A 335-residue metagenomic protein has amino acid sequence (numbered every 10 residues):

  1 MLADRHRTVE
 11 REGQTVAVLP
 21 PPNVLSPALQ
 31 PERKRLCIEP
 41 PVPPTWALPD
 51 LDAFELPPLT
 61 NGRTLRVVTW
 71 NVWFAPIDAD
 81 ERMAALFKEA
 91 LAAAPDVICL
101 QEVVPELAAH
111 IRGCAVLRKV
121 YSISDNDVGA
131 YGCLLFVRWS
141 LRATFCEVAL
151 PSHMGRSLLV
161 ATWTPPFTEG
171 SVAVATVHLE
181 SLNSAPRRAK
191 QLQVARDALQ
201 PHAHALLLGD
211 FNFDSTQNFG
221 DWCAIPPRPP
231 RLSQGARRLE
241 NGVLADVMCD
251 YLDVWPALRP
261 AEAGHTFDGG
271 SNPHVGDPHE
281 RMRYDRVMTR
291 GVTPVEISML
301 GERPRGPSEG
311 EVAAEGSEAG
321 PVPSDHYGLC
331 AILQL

Functional and structural regions predicted by a protein language model:
L2-E55, C146-E147, H153, Q200-L206 (+1 more regions): Metal-dependent phosphoester-hydrolase catalytic domains
L2-T60, A79, V97-E180, L300: Structured beta-strand-rich core segments of catalytic domains in phosphoester-bond hydrolases
L65-V72, L86-I111, A161, A173-V177 (+5 more regions): Active-site beta-strand/loop signature of hydrolases that rely on acidic residues for catalysis
W73-D78, L182-A185: Short, flexible loop segments at the rims of nucleotide/cofactor-binding pockets, characterized by
A75-D80, E262-H265: Short, solvent-exposed loop/turn elements at domain surfaces
I77-E89: Glycine-rich, highly charged phosphate/nucleotide-binding loops
D80, A185-Q193: Non-membrane alpha-helical structural segments and their capping/turn regions in soluble enzymes
S184-R188, Q217-G220: A short secondary-structure junction signal
